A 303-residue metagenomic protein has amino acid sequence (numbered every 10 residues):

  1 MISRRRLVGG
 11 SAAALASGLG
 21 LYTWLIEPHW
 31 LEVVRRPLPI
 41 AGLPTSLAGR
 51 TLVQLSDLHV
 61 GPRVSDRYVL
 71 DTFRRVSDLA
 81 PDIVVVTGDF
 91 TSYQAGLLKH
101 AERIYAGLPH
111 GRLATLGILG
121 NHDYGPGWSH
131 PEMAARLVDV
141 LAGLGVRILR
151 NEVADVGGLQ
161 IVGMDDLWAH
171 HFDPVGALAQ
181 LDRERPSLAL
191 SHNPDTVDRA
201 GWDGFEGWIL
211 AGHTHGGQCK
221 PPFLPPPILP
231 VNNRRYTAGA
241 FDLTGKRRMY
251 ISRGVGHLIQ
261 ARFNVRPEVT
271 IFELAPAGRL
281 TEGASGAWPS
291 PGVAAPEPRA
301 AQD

Functional and structural regions predicted by a protein language model:
M1-L15: N-terminal secretory signal peptides and thylakoid transit peptides that target proteins across membranes
G20-R35: Aromatic-capped interface at the extracytoplasmic side of an N-terminal signal-anchor transmembrane helix
V34-P37, R103-P174, L178-L181: Extended active-site neighborhood of metal-dependent phosphoesterases/phosphodiesterases
I40-V53, V146, V153-V162, L243-M249: Beta-strand-turn-beta hairpins that frame and shape the catalytic cleft of phosphate-ester-processing enzymes
R50-L137: Membrane-embedded segments
L55-S56, V84-G88, T115-N121, L149-R150 (+3 more regions): Active-site neighborhood of phospho(di)ester-bond hydrolases with catalytic His/Asp-centered motifs
H59, F90-T91, H122-D123, V153-A154 (+4 more regions): Catalytic metal-binding/acid-base residues of hydrolase active sites
P194-I271, G278-L280: Conserved beta-sheet core of the metallophosphoesterase superfamily
